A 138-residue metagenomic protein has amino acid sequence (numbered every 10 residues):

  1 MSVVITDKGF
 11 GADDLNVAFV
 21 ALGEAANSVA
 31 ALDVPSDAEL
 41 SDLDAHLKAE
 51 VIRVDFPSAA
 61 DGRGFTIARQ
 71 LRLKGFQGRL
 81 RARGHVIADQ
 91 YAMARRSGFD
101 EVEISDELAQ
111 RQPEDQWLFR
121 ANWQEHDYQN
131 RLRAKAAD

Functional and structural regions predicted by a protein language model:
V3-A12, E24-A25, A30-V34, A38 (+4 more regions): Phosphate/adenylate-binding glycine loop and adjacent helical scaffold
N27-L73: Glycine/Thr-rich beta-alpha phosphate-binding loop at enzyme active sites
L40-D44, I87-E101: Catalytic cores of alpha/beta
A49, F76-Q77, F99: A structural motif
S58, V86, L108: Active-site-proximal loop/turn and secondary-structure-junction residues that shape catalytic pockets, frequently
R81-I87: Glycine-rich beta-to-alpha transition loops that act as phosphate-gripper elements at the mouths of alpha/beta enzyme
F99-W117: Glycine-rich phosphate-binding active-site loops on the catalytic face of alpha/beta enzymes
R111-D138: C-terminal helical cap(s) of enzyme catalytic domains, especially alpha/beta-barrels
